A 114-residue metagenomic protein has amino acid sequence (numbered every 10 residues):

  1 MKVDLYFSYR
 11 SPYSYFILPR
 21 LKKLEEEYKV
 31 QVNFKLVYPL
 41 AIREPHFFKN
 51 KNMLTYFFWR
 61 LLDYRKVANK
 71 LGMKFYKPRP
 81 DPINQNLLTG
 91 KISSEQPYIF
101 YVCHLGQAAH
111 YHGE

Functional and structural regions predicted by a protein language model:
M1-S11: Short active-site neighborhood of thiol/selenol oxidoreductases, capturing the structured segment around
I17-E114: Structural alpha/beta surface segment adjacent to cysteine/selenocysteine redox centers across thiol/disulfide enzymes
